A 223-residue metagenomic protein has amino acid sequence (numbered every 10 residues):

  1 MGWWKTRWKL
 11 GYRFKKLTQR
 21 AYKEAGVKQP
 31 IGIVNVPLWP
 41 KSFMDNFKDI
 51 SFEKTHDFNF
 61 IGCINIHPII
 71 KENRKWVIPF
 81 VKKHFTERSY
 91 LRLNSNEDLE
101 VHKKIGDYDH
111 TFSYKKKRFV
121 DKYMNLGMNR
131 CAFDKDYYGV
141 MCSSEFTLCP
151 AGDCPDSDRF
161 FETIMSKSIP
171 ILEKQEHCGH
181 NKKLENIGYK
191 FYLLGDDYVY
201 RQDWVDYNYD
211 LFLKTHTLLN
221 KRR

Functional and structural regions predicted by a protein language model:
M1-F161, M165-Y189, L211-R222: Nucleotide-sugar donor-binding catalytic core of glycosyltransferases
I187-F212: C-terminal "capping" alpha-helix adjacent to the active site of nucleotide-linked donor transferases in cell-envelope
